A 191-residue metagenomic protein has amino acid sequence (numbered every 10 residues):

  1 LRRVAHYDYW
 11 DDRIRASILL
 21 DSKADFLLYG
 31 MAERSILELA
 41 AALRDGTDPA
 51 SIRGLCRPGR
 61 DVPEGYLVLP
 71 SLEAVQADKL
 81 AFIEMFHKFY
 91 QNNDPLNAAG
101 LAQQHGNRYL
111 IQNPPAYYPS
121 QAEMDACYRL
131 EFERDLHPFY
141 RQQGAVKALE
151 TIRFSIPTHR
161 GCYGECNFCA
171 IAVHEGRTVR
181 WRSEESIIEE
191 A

Functional and structural regions predicted by a protein language model:
L1-G106, L110-N113, Y117-Y118: Glycine-rich beta-alpha loop elements in corrinoid/cobalamin-binding modules across cobalamin-dependent enzymes
Q91-A191: Radical SAM [4Fe-4S] cluster-binding motif and immediate context
